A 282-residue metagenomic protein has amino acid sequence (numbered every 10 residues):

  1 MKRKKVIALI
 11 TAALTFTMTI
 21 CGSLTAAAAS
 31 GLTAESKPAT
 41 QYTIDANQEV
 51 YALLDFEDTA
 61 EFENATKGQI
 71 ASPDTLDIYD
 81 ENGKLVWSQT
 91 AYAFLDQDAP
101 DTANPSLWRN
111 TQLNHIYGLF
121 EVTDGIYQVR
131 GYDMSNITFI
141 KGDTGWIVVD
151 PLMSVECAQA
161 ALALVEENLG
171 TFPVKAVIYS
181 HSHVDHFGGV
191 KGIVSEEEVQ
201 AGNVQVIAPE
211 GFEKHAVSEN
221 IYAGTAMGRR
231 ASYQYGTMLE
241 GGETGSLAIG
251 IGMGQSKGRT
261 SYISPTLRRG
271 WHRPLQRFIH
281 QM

Functional and structural regions predicted by a protein language model:
K2-I10: Bacterial N-terminal signal peptides that target proteins for export
I10-M18: Hydrophobic helical h-region of N-terminal Sec-dependent signal peptides in bacterial secretory/periplasmic proteins
T19-S30: Sec-dependent signal peptide cleavage junction
T25, K191-E197, N220-R230: Short secondary-structure boundary/capping segments
S30-T111, H115: N-terminal pre-domain segments of enzymes
T111-F172: Conserved beta-strand hairpin/beta-sheet module of binuclear metal-dependent hydrolase folds, prominently
E121, G170, I207, G211-M282: Metallo-beta-lactamase
T144-G145, E156-I207: Active-site metal-binding motif and surrounding structural segment of the metallo-beta-lactamase
